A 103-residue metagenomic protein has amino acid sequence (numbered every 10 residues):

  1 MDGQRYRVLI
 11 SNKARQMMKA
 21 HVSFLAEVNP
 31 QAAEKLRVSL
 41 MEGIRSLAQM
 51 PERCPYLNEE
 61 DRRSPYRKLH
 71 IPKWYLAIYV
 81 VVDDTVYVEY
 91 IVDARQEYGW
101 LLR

Functional and structural regions predicted by a protein language model:
M1, I71, Y75-R103: Enriched for short, Lys/Arg-rich terminal
M1-S39: Arg/Lys-rich, positively charged N-terminal/basic patches that mediate binding to nucleic acids
A14, L40, L47, V88: Hydrophobic pocket/interface hotspot
M17, H21-F24, G43-S46, K68 (+1 more regions): Residue-level recognition of specific faces of alpha-helices
P30, R45, Q49-R53, W74 (+1 more regions): Generic structural signal for secondary-structure transition and capping sites
E34-K35, P55-N58, W100: Short, hydrophobic secondary-structure boundary micro-motifs
S39, S46, R62-P65: Short, charged, surface-exposed hinge/linker loops at domain edges that act as mobile lids or interdomain connectors
E52-D84: Basic/aromatic recognition patch in beta-strand/loop cores that engages polyanionic ligands
